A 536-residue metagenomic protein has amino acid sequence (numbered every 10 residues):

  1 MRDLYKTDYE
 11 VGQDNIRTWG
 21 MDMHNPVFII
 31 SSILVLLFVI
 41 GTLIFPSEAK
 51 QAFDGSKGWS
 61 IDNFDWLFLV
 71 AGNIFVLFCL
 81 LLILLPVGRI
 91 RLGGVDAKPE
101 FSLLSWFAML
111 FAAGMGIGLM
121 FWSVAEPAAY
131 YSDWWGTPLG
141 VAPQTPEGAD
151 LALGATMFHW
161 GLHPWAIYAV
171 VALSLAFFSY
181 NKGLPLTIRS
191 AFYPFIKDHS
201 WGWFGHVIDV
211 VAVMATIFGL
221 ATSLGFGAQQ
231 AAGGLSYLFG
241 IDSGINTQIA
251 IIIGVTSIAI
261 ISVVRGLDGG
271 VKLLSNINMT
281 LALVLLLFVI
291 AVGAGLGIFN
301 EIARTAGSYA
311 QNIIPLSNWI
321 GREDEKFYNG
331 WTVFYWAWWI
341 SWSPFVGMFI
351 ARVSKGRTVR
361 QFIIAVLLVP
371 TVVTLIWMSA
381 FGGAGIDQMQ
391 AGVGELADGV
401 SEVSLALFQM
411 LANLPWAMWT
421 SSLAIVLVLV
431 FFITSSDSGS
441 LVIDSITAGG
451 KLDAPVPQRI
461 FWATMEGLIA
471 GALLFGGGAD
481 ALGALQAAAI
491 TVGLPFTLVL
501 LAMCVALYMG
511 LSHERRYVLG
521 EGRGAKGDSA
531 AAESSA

Functional and structural regions predicted by a protein language model:
M1-P146, V264, L287, C504-L511 (+3 more regions): N-terminal alpha-helical transmembrane segments of multi-pass membrane transport and channel/translocase proteins
D3-K6, I30-I44, L69-L77, F239-R265 (+4 more regions): Transmembrane alpha-helical segments of multi-pass small-molecule transport proteins
D8-T18, Q51-K57, L85-L103, A128-G154 (+5 more regions): Flexible loop linkers connecting adjacent transmembrane helices in multi-pass alpha-helical membrane transporters
N15-G20, F45-S60, C79-E100, A152-H159 (+7 more regions): Membrane-water interface regions at transmembrane-helix termini and the short interhelical loops of multi-pass membrane
R17-P26, I61-D65, V95-A113, L153-L162 (+5 more regions): Transmembrane-helix boundary/entry motifs in multi-pass membrane transporters
W19-L43, V76-C79, M115-L119, H159-Q229 (+6 more regions): Helix-loop-helix module between adjacent transmembrane segments
L34, L67-L84, A282-G293, V373-G383 (+3 more regions): Hydrophobic alpha-helical segments of multi-pass membrane transport proteins
S200-R357, I364, V369-S421, L429 (+1 more regions): Membrane-embedded translocation segments of transport machinery
